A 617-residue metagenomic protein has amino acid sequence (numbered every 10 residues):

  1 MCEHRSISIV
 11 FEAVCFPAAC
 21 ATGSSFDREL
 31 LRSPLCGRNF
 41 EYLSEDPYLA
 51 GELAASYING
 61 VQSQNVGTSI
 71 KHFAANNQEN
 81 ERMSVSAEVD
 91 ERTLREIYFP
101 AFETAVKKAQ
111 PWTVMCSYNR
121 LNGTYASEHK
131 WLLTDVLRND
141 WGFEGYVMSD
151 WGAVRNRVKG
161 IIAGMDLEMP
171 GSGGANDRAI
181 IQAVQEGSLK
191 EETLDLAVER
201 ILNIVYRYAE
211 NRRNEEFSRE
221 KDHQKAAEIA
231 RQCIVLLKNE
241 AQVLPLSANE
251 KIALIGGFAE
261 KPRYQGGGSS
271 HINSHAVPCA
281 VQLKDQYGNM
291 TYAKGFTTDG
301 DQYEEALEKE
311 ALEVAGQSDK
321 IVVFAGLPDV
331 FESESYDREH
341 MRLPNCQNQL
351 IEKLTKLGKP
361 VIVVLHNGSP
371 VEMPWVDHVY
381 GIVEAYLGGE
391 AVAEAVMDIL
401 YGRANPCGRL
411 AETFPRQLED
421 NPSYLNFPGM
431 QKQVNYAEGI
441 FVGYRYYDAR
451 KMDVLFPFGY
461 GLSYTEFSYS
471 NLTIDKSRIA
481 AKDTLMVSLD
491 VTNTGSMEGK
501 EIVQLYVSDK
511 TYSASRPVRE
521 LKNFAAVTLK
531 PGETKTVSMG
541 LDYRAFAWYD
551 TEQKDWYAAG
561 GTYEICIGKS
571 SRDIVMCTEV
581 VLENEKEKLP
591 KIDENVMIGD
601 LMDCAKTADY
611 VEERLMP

Functional and structural regions predicted by a protein language model:
M1-A547, T562-I567, S571: Glycoside hydrolase catalytic-domain context in secreted enzymes
D542-E587: Terminal connector regions
E583-D603: Low-complexity, Pro/Ser/Thr- and charge-rich linker/hinge segments at domain boundaries
V596-P617: Conserved, compact domain cores that house catalytic/ligand-binding motifs in diverse enzymes and effector modules
